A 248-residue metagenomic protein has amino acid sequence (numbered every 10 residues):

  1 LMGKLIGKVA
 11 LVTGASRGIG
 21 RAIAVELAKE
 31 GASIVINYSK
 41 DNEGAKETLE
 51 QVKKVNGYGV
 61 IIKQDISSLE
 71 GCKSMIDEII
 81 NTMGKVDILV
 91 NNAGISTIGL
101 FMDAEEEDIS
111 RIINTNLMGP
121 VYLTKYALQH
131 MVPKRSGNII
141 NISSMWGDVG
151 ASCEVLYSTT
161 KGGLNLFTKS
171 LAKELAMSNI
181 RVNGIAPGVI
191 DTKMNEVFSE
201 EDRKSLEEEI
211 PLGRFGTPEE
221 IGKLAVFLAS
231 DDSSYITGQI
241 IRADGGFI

Functional and structural regions predicted by a protein language model:
V9, S16-R17: Conserved glycine-rich cofactor-binding loop
L100-F101, E105-I113, N195, D202 (+1 more regions): Substrate-binding pocket helix/loop in short-chain dehydrogenase/reductase
F101-M102, V149-V155, M177-S178, G213 (+1 more regions): Active-site loop immediately N-terminal to the catalytic Tyr-X3-Lys motif of short-chain dehydrogenase/reductase
T124, T160, T168: Active-site helix of classical SDR
Q129, K173-M177, S234: Alpha-helical segment proximal to the catalytic Tyr-Lys
S144: Residue(s) in the substrate-gating loop at a strand-loop-helix junction that position the organic substrate next
V149, V226, T237-I248: Short C-terminal tail/terminal secondary-structure segment of NAD(P)H-dependent dehydrogenase/reductase domains
